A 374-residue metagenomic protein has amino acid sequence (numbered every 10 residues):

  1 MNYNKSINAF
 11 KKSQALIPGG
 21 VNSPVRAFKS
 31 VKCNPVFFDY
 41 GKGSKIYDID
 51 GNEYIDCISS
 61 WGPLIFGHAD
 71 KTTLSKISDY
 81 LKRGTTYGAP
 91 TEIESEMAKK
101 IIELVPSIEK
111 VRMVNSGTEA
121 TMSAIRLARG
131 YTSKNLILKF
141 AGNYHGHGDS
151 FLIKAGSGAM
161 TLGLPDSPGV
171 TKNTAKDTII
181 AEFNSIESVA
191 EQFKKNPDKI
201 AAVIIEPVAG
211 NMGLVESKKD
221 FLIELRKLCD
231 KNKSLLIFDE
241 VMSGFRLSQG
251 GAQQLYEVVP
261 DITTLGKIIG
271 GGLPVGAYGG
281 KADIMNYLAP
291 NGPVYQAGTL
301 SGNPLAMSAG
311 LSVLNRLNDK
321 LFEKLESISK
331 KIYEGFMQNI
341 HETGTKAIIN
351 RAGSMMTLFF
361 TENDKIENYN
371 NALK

Functional and structural regions predicted by a protein language model:
M1-K374: Conserved N-terminal phosphate-binding loop of PLP-dependent enzymes in the Aspartate aminotransferase
